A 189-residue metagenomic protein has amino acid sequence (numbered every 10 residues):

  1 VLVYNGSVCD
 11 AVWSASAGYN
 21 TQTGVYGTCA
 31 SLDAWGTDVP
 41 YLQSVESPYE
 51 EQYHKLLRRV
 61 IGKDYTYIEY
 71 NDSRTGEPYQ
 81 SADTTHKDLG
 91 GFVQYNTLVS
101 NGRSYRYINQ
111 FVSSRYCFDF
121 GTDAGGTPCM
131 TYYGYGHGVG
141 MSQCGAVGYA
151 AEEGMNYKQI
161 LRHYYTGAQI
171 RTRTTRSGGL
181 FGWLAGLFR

Functional and structural regions predicted by a protein language model:
V1-R189: Conserved, single-site charged/polar hotspot
